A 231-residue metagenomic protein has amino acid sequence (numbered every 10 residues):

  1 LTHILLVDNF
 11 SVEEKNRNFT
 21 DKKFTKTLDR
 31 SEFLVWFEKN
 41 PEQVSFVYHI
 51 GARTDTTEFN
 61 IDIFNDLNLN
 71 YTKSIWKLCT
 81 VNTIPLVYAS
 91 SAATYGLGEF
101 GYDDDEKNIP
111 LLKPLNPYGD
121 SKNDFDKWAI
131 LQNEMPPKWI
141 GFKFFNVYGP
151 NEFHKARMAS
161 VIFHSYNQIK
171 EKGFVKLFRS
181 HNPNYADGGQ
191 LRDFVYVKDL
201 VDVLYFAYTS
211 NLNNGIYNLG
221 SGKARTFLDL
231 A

Functional and structural regions predicted by a protein language model:
L1-F46: N-terminal Rossmann/SDR dinucleotide-binding element
N9-F10, A92, G222: Conserved short acidic donor-positioning loop in nucleotide-sugar-dependent glycosyltransferases
R30, W36-L67: NAD(P)H-binding glycine-rich loop region in Rossmannoid oxidoreductase-like domains and their noncatalytic homologs
D66, N70-S74, V81, P85 (+4 more regions): Catalytic helix-loop patch of NAD(P)-dependent Rossmann-fold dehydrogenases
L69-K73, K198-V201, Y205: Conserved active-site region of classical short-chain dehydrogenase/reductase
N123, M135, V147-F163, E171 (+4 more regions): Glycine/proline-rich active-site loop of Rossmann-fold NAD(P)-dependent oxidoreductases
A129, L204-Y208, A231: Hydrophobic "lid"/C-terminal helical patch of Rossmann-like NAD(P)-dependent dehydrogenase/epimerase domains
